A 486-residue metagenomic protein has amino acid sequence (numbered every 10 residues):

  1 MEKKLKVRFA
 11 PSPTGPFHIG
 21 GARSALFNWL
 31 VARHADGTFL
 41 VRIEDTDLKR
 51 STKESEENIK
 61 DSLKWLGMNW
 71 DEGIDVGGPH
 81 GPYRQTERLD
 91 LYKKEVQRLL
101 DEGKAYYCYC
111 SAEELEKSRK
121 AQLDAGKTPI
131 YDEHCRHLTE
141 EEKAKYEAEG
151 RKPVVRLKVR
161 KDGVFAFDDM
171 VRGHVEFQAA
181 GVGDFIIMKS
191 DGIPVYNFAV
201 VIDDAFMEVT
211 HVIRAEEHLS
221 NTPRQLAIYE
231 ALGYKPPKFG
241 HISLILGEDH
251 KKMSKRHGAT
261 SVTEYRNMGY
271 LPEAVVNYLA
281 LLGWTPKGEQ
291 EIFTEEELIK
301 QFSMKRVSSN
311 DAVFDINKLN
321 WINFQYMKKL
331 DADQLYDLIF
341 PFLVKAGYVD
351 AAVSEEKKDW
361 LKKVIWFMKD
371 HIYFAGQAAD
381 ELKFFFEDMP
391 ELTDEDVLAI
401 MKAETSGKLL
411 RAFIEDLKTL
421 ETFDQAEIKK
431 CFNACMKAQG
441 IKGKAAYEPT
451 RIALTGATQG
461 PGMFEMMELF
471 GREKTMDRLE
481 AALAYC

Functional and structural regions predicted by a protein language model:
E2-D124, N221-Y234: N-terminal Rossmann-like or analogous alpha/beta NTP/dinucleotide-binding catalytic cores that position adenine
V7-P13, V41-D45, F206-V212, T260 (+2 more regions): Glycine- and acidic
H18, N28, I59, L99 (+9 more regions): Residue-level signal for inorganic ion chemistry
L48, L232-L392, T455-C486: Catalytic adenosine-cofactor/nucleotide-binding cores of aminoacyl-tRNA synthetases and other
E56, V276, A332-F340, S406-L410 (+1 more regions): An amphipathic alpha-helix signature
R98, Y106-Y107, S111-H241, G247-M253 (+2 more regions): Active-site cores that bind ATP or allylic diphosphates and position pyrophosphate for catalysis
D396-E427, F432: Long, amphipathic alpha-helical coiled-coil segments characteristic of histidine-phosphotransfer scaffolds
D424-F470, K474: Helix-rich, typically C-terminal accessory recognition domains appended to large enzymatic cores
